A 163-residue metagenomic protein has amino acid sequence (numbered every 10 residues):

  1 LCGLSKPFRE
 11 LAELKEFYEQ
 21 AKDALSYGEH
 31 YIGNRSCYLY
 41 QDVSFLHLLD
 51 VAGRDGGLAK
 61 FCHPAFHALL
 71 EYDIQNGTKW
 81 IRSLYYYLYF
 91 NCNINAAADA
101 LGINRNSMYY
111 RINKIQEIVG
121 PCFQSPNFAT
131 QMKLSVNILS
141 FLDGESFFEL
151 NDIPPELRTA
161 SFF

Functional and structural regions predicted by a protein language model:
L1-F163: Cytosolic nucleotide-utilizing catalytic cores of signal-transduction proteins
